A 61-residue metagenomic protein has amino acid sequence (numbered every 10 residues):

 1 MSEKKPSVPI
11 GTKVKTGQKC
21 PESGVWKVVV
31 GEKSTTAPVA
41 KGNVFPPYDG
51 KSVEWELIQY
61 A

Functional and structural regions predicted by a protein language model:
S2-A61: A charge-rich, low-complexity, intrinsically flexible signal that marks solvent-exposed coils, linkers, repeats
